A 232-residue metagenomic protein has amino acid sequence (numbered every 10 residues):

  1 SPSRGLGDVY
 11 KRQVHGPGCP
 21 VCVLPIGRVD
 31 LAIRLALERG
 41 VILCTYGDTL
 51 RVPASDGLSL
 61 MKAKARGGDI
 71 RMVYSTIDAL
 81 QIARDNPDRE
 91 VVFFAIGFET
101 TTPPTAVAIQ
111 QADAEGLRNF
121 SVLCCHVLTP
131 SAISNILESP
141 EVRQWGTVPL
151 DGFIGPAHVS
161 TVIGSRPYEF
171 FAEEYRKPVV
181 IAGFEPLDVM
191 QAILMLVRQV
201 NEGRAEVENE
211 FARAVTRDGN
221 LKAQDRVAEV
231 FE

Functional and structural regions predicted by a protein language model:
S1, G18-V23, D48-V52, F94-P104 (+3 more regions): Gly/Ser/Thr-rich loops at beta-strand to alpha-helix junctions that form or flank small-molecule/cofactor-binding
S1-L6, Y10: Single conserved hydrophobic/aromatic residue that forms the stacking wall/gate of nucleotide- or nucleobase-binding
V9, E206-E232: Active-site loops and adjacent core secondary-structure elements that bind or stabilize anionic groups
K11-P53: Active-site cofactor/substrate anionic-group-binding motifs, chiefly glycine- and Lys/Arg-rich phosphate-binding loops
R12-H15, G67-T76, A114-A132, D151-I154 (+1 more regions): Short, acidic/small-residue loops that bind anionic groups at enzyme active sites
T49-D85, T129: Glycine-rich oxoanion-binding loops at beta->alpha junctions
D85-A95, T100-P156: Active-site histidine-anchored catalytic micro-motif
R143-T216: A conserved active-site cap/scaffold subdomain adjacent to cofactor or substrate pockets
